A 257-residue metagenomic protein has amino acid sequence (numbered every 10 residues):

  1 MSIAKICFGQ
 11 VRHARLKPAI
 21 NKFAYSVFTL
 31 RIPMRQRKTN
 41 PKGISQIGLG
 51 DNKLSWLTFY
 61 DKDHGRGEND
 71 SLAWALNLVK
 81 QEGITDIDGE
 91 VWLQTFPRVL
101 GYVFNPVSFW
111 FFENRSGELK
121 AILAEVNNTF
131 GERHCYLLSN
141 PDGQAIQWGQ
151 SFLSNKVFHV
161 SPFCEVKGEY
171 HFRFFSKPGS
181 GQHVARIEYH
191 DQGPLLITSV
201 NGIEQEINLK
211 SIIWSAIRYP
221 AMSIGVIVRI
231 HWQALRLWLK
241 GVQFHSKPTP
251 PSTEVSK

Functional and structural regions predicted by a protein language model:
M1-K257: Mature, function-bearing regions of proteins
